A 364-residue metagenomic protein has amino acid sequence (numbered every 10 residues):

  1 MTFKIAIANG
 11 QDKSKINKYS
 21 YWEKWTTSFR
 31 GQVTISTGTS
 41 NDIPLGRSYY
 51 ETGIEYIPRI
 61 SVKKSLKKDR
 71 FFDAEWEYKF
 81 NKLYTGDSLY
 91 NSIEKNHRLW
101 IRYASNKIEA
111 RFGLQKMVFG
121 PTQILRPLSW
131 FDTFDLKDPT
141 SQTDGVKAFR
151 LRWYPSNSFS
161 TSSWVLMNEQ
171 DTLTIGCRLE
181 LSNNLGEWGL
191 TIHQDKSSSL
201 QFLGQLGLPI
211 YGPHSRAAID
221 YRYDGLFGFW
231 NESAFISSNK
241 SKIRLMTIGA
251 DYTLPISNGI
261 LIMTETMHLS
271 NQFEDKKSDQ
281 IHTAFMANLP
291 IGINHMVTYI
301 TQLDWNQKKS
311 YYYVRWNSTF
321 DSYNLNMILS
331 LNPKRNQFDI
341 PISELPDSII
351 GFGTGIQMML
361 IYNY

Functional and structural regions predicted by a protein language model:
A6-R30, R47, K116, Y323 (+1 more regions): Outer-membrane beta-barrel biogenesis signature
K15-D42, F72-A74, F159: Transmembrane beta-strand segments of Gram-negative outer membrane beta-barrel proteins
K24-T26, S48-E51, S65-F72, N106-K107 (+1 more regions): Signature for the C-terminal beta-barrel architecture of outer-membrane proteins
F29-V33, A74-W76, F112, L151 (+8 more regions): Membrane-embedded beta-strand positions of outer-membrane beta-barrel proteins
V33-N41, L66, Y78-K82, S105-K107 (+10 more regions): Transmembrane beta-strands of outer-membrane beta-barrel pores
Y56-K64, R98-Y103, F149-W153, C177-L181 (+5 more regions): Residues on the lipid-exposed face of transmembrane beta-strands in outer-membrane beta-barrel proteins
K63-F159, L181-S182, K334: Outer membrane beta-barrel
L151, S318-L331, S348-Y364: Outer-membrane beta-barrel "beta-signal"
